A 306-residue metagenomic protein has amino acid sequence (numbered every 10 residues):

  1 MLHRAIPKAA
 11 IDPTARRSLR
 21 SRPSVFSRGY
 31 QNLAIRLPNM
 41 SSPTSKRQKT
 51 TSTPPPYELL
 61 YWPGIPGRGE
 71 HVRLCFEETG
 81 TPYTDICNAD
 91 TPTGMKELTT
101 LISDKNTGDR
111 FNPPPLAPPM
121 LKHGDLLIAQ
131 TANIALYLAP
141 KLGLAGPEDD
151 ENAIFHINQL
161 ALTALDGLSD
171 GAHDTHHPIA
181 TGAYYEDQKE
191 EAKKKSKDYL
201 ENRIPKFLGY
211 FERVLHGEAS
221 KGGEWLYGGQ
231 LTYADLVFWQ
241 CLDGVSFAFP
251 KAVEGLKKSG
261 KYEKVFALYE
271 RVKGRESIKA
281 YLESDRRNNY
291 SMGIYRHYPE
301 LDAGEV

Functional and structural regions predicted by a protein language model:
M1-L19: N-terminal chloroplast transit peptides
H3, Y30-Q31: Low-complexity, intrinsically disordered or signal/transmembrane-proximal segments
K8, D12, N32, N39 (+1 more regions): Intrinsically disordered, low-complexity polyampholyte segments enriched for Lys and acidic residues
F26, L37-K195: GST-like domain detector, emphasizing the conserved glutathione-binding G-site in the N-terminal thioredoxin-like
A139, C241-L242, L282: Active-site-flanking alpha-helical
A145-E148, G223-Y227, G255, K279-S284: Short, hydrophobic secondary-structure boundary micro-motifs
N152, H156-G274: GST-like fold's C-terminal all-alpha helical module
I278-V306: C-terminal helix/juxtamembrane-tail motif
